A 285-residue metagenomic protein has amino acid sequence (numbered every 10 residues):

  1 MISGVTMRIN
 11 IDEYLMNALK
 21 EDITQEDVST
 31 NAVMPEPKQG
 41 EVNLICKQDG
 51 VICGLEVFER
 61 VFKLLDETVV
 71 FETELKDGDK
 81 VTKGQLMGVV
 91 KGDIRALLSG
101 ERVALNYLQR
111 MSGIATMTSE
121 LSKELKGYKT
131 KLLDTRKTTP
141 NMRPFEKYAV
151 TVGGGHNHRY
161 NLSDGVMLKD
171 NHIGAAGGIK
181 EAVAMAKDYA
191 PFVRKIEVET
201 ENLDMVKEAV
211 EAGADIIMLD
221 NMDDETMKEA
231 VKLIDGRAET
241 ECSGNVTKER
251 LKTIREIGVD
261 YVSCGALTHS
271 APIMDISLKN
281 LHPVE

Functional and structural regions predicted by a protein language model:
I2-A212, I216, K228-L233, A238-C242 (+2 more regions): Acidic/glycine-rich phosphate/pyrophosphate-binding loops and surrounding catalytic core that coordinate Mg2+
L203, D224, T247-K248: Structural motif corresponding to alpha-helix initiation and N-cap regions
N221, G244, G265-A266: Short secondary-structure boundary segments
A266-E285: Short, charged, intrinsically disordered terminal tails
